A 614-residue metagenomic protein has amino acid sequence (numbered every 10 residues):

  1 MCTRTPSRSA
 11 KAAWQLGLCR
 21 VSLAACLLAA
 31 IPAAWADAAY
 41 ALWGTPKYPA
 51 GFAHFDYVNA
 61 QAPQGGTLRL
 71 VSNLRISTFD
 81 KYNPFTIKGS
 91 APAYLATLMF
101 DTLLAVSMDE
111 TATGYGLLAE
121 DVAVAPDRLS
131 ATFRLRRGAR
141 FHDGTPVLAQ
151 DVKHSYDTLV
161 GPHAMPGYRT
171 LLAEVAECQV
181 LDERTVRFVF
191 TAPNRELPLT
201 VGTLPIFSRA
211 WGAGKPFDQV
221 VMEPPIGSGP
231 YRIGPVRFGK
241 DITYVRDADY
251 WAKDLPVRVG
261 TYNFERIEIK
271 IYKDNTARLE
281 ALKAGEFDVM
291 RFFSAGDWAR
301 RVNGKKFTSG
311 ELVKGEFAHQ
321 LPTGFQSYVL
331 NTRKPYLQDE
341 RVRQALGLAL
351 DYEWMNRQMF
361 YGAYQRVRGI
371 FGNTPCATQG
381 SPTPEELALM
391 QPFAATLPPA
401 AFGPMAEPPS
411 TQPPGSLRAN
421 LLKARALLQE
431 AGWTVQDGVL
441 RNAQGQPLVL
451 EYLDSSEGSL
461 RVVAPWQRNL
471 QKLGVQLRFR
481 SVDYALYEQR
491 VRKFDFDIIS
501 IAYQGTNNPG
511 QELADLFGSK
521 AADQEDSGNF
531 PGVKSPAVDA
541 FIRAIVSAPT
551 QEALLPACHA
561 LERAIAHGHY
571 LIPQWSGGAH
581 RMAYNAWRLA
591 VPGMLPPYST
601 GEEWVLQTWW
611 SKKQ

Functional and structural regions predicted by a protein language model:
K11, R134, Y168-A213, S228-R237 (+1 more regions): Surface-exposed binding/hinge segments that line and control ligand-binding clefts or catalytic entry sites
A36-P126, D157, A164, I226: N-terminal lobe/hinge region of extracytoplasmic solute-binding protein
A39, S72, Y94, L98 (+6 more regions): Detector for C-terminal structural segments
V58-P63, I87-Y94, D121-M165, L181 (+5 more regions): Aromatic- and charge-enriched surface segment that lines or borders ligand/interaction sites
G89, L95-E110, V201-E268, K273-A277 (+3 more regions): Gly/Pro-rich hinge or "lid" segments in bacterial periplasmic/extracellular proteins
L118-A123, H142, V147, V189-F207 (+4 more regions): Aromatic-rich, solvent-exposed beta-strand/loop patch
R136, Q219, A252-V302, L348 (+3 more regions): Ligand-site clamp/hinge motif
E177-Q179, G234-V245, K270-K334, R341-A345 (+3 more regions): Extracellular/periplasmic solute-recognition and catalytic clefts
